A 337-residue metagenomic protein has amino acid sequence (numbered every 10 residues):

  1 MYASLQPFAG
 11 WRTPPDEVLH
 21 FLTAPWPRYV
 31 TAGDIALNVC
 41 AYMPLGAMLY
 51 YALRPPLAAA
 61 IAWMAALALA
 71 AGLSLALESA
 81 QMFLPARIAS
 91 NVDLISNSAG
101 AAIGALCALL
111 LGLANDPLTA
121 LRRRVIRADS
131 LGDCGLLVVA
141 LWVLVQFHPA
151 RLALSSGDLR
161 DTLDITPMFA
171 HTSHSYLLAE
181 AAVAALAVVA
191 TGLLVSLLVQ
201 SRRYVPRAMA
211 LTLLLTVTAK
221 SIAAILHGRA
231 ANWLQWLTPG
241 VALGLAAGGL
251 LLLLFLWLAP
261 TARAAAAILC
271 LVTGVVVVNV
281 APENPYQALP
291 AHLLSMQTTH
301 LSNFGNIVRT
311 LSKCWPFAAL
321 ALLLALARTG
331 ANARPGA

Functional and structural regions predicted by a protein language model:
M1-A86, N91, S98, A102-A337: Bulky hydrophobic segments
